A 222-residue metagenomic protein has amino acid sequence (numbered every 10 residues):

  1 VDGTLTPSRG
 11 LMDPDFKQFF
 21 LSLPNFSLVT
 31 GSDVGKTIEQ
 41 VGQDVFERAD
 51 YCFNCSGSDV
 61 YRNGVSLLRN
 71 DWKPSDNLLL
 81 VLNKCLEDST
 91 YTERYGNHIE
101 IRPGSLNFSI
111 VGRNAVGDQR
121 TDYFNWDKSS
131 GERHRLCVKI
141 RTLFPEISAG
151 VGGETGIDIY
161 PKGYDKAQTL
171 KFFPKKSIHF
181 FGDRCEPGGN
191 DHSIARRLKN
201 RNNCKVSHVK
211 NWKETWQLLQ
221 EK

Functional and structural regions predicted by a protein language model:
V1: Residue immediately C-terminal to the conserved phosphorylatable aspartate in receiver
T4-L5: Hydrophobic "anchor" residues
S8-R9, T37-Q40, N63-G64, D118 (+2 more regions): Short glycine-/acidic-enriched loop or helix-start segments at secondary-structure transitions that form or flank
G10-H98: Active-site phosphate-binding/coordination module
M12, Y160-K222: Mg2+-dependent phosphoryl-transfer enzymes with acidic/Ser/Thr/Gly-rich catalytic loops
P14-F26, K139, L143, K175-K176 (+1 more regions): A short, Lys/Arg-enriched amphipathic alpha-helix followed by its capping loop at the start of a domain
F53-S56, G153, K210-K213: Residues at the C-termini of beta-strands that transition into short coil/loop
T92-H179, C185-P187: Conserved acidic, metal-coordinating active-site core of Asp-based, Mg2+-dependent phosphoryl-transfer enzymes
